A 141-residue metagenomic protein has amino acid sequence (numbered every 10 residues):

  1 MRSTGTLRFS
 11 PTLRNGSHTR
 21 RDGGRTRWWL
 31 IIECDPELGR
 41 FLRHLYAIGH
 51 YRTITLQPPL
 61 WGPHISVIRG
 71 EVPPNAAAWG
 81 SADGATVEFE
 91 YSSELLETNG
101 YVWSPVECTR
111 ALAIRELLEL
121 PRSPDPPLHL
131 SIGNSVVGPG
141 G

Functional and structural regions predicted by a protein language model:
M1-G141: Histidine-dependent nucleotide/RNA phosphoesterase domain, centered on the 2H-phosphoesterase fold with its duplicated
